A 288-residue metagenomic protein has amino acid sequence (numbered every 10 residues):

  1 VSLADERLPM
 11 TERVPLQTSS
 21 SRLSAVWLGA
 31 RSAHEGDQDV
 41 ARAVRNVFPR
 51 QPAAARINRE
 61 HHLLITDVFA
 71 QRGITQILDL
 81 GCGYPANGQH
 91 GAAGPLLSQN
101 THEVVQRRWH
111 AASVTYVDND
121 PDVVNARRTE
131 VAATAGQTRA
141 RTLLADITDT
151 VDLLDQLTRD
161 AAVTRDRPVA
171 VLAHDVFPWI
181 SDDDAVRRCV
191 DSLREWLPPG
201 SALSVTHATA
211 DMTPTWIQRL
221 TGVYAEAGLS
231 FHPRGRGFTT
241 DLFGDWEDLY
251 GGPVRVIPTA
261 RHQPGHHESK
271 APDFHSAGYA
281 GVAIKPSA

Functional and structural regions predicted by a protein language model:
V1-A145, T150-V151, D155-A161, R165 (+1 more regions): Rossmann-like AdoMet
S24, E247-R261: Conserved S-adenosyl-L-methionine
I147-T148, T158-R187: A short SAM/SAH-binding and catalytic strip from SAM-dependent methyltransferases
A170-L172, C189, W196-A208: Conserved beta-strand signature within the Rossmann-like core of class I S-adenosyl-L-methionine
V176-W179, A208-M212: Short "lid" loop at the C-terminus of a central beta-strand within the Rossmann-like core of SAM-dependent
T213-L229: Short, glycine-/aromatic-enriched active-site segment of Class I SAM-dependent methyltransferases
S230-P253: Short alpha-helix
H262-A288: Core SAM-dependent methyltransferase catalytic element
